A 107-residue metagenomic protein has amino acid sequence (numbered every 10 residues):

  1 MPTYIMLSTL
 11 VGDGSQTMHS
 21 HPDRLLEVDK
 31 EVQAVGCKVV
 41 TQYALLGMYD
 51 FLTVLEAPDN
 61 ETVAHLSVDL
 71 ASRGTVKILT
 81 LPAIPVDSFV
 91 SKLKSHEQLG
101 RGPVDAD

Functional and structural regions predicted by a protein language model:
M1-A34, K38, A83-I84, S88-D107: Short S/T/G/P-rich N-terminal loop/turn motif that feeds into the first structured element of a domain
I5-T9, Y43-L66: Short, well-ordered beta-strand segments in beta-rich or mixed alpha/beta enzyme and ligand-binding folds
K30, Y49, L55, V68 (+1 more regions): Intrinsic disorder/low-complexity signal
V35, G47-F51, G74-V76: A generic structural signal for short beta-strands and their flanking turns/coil linkers
G36-Y43, I78-L79: A short linear hydrophobic-aromatic micro-motif
A57-D87: An amphipathic, aromatic/His-enriched active-site/gating alpha helix that lines ligand/cofactor pockets
